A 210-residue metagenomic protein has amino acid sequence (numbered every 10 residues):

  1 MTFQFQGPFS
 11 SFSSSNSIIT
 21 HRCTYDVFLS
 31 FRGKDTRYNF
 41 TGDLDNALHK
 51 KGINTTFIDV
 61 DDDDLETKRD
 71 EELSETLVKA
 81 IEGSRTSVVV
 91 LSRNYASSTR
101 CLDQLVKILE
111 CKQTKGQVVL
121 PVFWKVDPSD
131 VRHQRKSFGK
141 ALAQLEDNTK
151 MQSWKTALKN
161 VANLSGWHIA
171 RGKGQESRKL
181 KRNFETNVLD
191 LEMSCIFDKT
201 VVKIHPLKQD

Functional and structural regions predicted by a protein language model:
M1-D210: Intracellular innate-immunity NLR/STAND receptor architecture
